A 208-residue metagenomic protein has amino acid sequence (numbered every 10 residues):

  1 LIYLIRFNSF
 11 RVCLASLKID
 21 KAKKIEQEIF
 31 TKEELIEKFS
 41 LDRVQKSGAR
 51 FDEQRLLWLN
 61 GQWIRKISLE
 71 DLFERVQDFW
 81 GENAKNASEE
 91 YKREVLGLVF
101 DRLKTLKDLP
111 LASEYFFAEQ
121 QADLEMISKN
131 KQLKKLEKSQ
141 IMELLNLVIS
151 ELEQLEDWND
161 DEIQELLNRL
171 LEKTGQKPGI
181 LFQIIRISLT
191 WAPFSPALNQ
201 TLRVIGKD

Functional and structural regions predicted by a protein language model:
L1-I64, D71, R75, Q183-P193: Alpha-helical recognition segments enriched in aromatics with Gly/Pro capping that present substrate-recognition
I2-I5, I36, F100, E153 (+1 more regions): Alpha-helix boundary recognition
F10-C13, K32, L69, F73 (+4 more regions): Short runs of predominantly hydrophobic/aromatic residues within well-ordered alpha helices that form helix-helix
K24-Q27, G48, A87-Y91, N159 (+2 more regions): Short, surface-exposed helix-loop/turn micro-motifs enriched in polar/charged residues
S40-Q45, D52, I64-R65, K107 (+3 more regions): Generic, ordered loop/turn and secondary-structure boundary motif
G48, G61-R65, G81-A84, K104 (+5 more regions): Amphipathic alpha-helical interaction elements
L69-T174: Small-residue-rich helix-loop
D161-D208: Charged substrate- and nucleic-acid-binding regions of tRNA-handling and nucleotidyl-transfer enzymes, centered on
